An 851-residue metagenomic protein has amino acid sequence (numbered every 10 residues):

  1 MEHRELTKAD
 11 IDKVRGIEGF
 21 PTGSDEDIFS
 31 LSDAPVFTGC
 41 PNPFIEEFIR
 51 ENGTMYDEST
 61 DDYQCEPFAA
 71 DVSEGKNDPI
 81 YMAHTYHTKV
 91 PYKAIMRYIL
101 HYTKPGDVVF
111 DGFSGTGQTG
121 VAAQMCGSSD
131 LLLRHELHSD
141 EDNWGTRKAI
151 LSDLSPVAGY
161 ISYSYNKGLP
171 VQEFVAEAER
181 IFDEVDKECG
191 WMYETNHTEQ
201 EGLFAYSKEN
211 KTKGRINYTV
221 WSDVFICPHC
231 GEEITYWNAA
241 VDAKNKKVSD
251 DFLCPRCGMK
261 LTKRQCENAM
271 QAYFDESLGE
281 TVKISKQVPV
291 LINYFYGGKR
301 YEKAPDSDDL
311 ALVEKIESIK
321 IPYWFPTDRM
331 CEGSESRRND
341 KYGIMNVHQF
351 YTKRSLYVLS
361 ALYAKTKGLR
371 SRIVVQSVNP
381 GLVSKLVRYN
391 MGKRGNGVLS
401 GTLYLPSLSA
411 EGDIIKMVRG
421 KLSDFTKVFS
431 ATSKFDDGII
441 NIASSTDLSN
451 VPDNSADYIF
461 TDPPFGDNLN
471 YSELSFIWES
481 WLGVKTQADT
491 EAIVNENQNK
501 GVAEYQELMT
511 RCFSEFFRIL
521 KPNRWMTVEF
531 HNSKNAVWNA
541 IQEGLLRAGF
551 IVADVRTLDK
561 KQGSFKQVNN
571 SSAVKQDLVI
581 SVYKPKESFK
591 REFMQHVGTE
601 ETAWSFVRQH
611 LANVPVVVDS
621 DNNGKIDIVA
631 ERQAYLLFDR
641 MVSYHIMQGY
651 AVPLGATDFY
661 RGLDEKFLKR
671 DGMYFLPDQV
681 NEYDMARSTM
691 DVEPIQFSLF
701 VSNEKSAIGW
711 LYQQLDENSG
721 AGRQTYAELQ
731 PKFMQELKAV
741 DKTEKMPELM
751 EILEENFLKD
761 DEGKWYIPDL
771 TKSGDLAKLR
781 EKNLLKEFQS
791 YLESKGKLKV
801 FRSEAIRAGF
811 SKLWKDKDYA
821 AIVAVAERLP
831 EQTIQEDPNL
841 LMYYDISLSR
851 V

Functional and structural regions predicted by a protein language model:
E2-G112, G120-P452, Y471-Q498, C512 (+7 more regions): Nucleic-acid modification enzymes, centered on SAM-dependent nucleic-acid methyltransferases
T116: Conserved SAM/SAH-binding loop
V358, E515-P522, M526, A540: Conserved, well-ordered alpha-helix/loop/beta-strand core segments that scaffold catalytic motifs
I459-F460: Hydrophobic beta-strand segment of the Class I
D489, R524-F530: Conserved beta-strand signature within the Rossmann-like core of class I S-adenosyl-L-methionine
Q506-P522, R547: A short glycine-rich, Lys/Arg-flanked "PGG" loop and its adjoining helix->strand segment in the class I
